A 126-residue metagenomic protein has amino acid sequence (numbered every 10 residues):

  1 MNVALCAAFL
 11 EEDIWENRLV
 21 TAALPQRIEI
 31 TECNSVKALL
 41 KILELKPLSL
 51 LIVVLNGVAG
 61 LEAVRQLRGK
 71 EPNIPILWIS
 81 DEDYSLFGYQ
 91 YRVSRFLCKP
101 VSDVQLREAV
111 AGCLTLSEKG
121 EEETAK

Functional and structural regions predicted by a protein language model:
A8, W78-E82, P100: Conserved active-site segment of CheY-like receiver
A8-C33: Two-component/phosphorelay signaling modules centered on CheY-like receiver
C33-L50: Acidic, metal-coordinating helix/loop segments flanking the phosphotransfer/catalytic sites of two-component signaling
I52, N73-D83: A short, hydrophobic beta-strand element within the central beta-sheet of small alpha/beta folds
A59-N73: Short amphipathic alpha-helix used as the core "switch/output" element in two-component signaling
E82-F96: Alpha4 helix (beta4-alpha4-beta5 surface) of REC/receiver domains from two-component response regulators
V101-V110: C-terminal output helix
A111-A125: The C-terminal output helix
